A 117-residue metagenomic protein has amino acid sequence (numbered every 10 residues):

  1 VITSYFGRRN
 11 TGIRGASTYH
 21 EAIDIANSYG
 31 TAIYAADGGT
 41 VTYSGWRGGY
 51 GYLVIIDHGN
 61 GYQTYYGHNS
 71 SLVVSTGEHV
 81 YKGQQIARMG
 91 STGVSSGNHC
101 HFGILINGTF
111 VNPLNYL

Functional and structural regions predicted by a protein language model:
V1-L117: Catalytic cores of peptidoglycan-degrading enzymes
